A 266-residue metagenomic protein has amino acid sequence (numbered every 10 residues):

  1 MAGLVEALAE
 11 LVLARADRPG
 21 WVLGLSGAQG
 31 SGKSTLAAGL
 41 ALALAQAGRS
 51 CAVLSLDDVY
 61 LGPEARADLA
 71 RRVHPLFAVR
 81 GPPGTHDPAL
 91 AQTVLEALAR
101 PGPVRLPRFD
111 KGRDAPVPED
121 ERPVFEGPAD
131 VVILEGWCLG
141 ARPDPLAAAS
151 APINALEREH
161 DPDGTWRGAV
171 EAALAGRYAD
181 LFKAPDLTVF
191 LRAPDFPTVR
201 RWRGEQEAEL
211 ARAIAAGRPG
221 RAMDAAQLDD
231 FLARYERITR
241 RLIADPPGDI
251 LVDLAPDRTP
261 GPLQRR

Functional and structural regions predicted by a protein language model:
M1-G24, A28: Extreme N-terminal, non-catalytic leader segments that precede Walker-type/kinase nucleotide-binding cores
G20-G24, S50, V131-I133: Residue-level preference for the first positions of well-ordered beta-strands
K33: Conserved lysine of the Walker
L36, L40: Hydrophobic positions on the alpha1 helix immediately C-terminal to the Walker A/P-loop
L42-A52: Post-Walker A helix-loop "phosphate-sensing" segment adjacent to the P-loop in P-loop NTPases
A52, V59-R113: Conserved nucleotide-sensing/catalytic segment adjacent to the nucleotide-binding pocket in NTP-handling enzymes
T93-A141: Phosphate-binding/switch loop-helix module in NTP-utilizing enzymes
C138-R266: Conserved NTP phosphate-binding and transfer environment spanning the P-loop NTPase/kinase superfamily
